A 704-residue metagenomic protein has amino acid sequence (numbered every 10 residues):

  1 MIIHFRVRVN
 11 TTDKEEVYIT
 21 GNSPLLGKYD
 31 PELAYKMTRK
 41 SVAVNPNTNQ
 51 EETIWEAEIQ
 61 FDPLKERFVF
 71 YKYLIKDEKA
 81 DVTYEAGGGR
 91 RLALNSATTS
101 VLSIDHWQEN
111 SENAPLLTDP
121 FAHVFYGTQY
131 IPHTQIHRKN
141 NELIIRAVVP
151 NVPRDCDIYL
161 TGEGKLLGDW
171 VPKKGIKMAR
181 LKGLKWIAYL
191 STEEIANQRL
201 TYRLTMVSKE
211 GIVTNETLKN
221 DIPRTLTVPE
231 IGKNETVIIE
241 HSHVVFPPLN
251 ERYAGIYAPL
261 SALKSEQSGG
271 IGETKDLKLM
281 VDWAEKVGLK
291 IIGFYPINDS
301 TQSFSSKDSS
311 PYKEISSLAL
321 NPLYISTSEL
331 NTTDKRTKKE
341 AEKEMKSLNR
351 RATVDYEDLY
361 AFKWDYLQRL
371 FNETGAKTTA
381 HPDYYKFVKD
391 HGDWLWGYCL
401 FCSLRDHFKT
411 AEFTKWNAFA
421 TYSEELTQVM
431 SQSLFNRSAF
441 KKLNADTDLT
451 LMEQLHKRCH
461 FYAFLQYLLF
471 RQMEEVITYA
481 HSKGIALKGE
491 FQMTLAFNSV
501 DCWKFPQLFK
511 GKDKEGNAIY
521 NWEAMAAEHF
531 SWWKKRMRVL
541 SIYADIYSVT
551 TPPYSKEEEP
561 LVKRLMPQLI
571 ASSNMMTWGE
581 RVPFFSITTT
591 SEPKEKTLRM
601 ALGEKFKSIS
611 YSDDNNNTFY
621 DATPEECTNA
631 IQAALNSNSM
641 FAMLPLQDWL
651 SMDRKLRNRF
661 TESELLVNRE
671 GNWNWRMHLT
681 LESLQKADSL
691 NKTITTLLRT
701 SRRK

Functional and structural regions predicted by a protein language model:
N10-E66, K76-A97, N151-N197, V207-I231 (+2 more regions): Aromatic-rich carbohydrate-binding modules that target alpha-glucans
R67-Y71, Q198-Y202: Exposed beta-strand face motif in extracellular beta-rich ectodomains
T99-N140, E230-A262, Q267: Compositionally biased low-complexity segments at domain edges in trafficked proteins and select soluble regulators
V245-F505: Acidic/aromatic-lined carbohydrate-recognition and catalytic surfaces of CAZymes acting on diverse glycans
A254-A258, I292-F294, L487-G489, Y547-V549 (+3 more regions): Hydrophobic faces of well-ordered beta-strands that scaffold small-molecule active sites in alpha/beta enzyme cores
Y462-S482, A526-A571: Active-site neighborhood of glycoside hydrolase catalytic domains
F505-H529: Catalytic cores of eukaryotic secretory-pathway lumenal/extracellular enzymes that build and remodel glycoconjugates
S531, P553-K704: Flexible, glycine-rich loop/tail regions that form catalytic "lids" or insertion modules at the edges of active sites
